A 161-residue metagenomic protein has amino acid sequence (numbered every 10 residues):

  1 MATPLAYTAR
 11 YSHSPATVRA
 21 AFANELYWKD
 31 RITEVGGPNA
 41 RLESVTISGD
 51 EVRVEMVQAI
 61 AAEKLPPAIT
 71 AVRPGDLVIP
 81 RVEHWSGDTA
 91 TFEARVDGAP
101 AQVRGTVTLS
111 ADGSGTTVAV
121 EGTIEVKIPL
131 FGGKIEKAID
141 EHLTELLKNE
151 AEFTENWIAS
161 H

Functional and structural regions predicted by a protein language model:
M1-A62: Hydrophobic ligand-binding cavity/cleft-lining segments
A2-P4, A68, A111, S160-H161: Extended beta-strand/beta-hairpin segments
A2-T8, E51-R53, V78-P80, T89 (+1 more regions): Intrinsic-disorder/low-complexity, polar/charged segments enriched in Ser/Thr/Lys/Arg/Asp/Glu/Gln
G36-G37, A71-I79, A99-T106: Amphipathic hydrophobic-ligand
R41-E93: Glycine-rich portal/gate segments that line the openings of hydrophobic small-molecule binding cavities
L42-V45, D50, G87, G98-Q102 (+3 more regions): Anionic, Ser/Thr-rich low-complexity intrinsically disordered regions
E55, H84, T91-E141: Beta-strand/loop substructures that line and gate deep hydrophobic ligand-binding cavities in soluble
P74-V82, G132-H161: A conserved amphipathic terminal alpha-helix motif
